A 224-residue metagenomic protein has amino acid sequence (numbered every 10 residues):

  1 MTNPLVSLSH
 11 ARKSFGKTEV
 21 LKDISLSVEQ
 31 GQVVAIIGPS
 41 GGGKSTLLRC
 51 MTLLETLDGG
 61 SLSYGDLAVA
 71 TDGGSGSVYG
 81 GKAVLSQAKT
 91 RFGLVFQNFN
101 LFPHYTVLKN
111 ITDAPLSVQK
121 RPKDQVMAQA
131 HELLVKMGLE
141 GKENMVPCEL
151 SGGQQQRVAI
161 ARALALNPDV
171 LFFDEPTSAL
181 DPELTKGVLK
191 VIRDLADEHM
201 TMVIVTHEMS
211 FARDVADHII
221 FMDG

Functional and structural regions predicted by a protein language model:
T52: Helix-to-loop junction immediately C-terminal to a conserved catalytic motif
G60-G74: Conserved ABC transporter NBD signature motif
M145, L166, E198: Conserved signature/switch motifs of ABC ATPase nucleotide-binding domains
V146-L150, Q154: Conserved ABC ATPase signature
L171-D174: Catalytic Walker B motif of ABC-type/P-loop ATPase nucleotide-binding domains
P182-L184: Helix N-cap at the start of a conserved alpha-helix in ABC-type nucleotide-binding domains
T206-H207: H-loop/switch region of ABC-family ATPase nucleotide-binding domains
